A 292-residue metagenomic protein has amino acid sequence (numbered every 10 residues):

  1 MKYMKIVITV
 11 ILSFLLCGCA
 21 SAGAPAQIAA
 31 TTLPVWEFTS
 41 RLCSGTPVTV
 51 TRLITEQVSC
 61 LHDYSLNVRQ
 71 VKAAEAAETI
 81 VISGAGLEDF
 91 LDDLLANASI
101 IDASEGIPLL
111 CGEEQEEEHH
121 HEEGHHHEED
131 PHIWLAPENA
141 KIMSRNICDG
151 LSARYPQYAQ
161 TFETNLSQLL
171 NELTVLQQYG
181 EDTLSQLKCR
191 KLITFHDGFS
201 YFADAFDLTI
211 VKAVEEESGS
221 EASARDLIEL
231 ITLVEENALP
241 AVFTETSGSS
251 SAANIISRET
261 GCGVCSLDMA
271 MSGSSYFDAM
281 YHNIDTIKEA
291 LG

Functional and structural regions predicted by a protein language model:
M1-K2: N-terminal secretory signal peptides that target proteins for export/translocation
V7-C17: Bacterial N-terminal signal peptides
C19-G292: Extracytoplasmic metal-acquisition and chelation regions
